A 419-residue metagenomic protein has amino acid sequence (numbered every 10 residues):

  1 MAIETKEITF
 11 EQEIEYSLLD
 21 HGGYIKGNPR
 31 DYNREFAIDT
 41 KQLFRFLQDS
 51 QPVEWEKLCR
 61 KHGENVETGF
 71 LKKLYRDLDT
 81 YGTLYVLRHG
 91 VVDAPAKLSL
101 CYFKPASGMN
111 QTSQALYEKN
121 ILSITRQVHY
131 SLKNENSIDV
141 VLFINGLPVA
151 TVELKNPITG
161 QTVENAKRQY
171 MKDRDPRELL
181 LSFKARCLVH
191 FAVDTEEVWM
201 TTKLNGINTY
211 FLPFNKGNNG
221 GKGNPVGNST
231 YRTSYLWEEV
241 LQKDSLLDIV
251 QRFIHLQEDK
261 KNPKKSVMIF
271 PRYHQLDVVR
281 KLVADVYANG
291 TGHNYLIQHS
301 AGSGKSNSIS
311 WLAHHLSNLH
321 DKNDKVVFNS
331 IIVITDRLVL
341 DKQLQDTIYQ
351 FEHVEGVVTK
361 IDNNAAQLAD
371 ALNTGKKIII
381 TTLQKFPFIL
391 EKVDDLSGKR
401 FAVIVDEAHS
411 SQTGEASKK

Functional and structural regions predicted by a protein language model:
A2-S330, V339-E355, T374, R400 (+1 more regions): ATP-dependent helicase/translocase motor core
G27-P29, Q127, K360-D362, T381-L383: Conserved beta-strand termini and adjacent loop/short-helix elements that scaffold enzyme active sites in alpha/beta
D175-E178, N318-D321, N364-Q367, F388-K392: A generic local structural motif
V193-D194, T335, V405: Short beta-strand/turn micro-motifs composed of small residues that flank or help shape donor/cofactor-binding pockets
T335-L338, T359-A369, L383-F388: Conserved helicase motor
Q350, N363-I379, V393-D395: Conserved motor-coupling elements within RecA-like helicase/translocase cores
E355-T359, E407-S410: Short, charged, low-hydrophobicity "junction" segments
K376-K419: Conserved RecA-like ASCE ATPase "motif II neighborhood" in helicase/translocase motors
